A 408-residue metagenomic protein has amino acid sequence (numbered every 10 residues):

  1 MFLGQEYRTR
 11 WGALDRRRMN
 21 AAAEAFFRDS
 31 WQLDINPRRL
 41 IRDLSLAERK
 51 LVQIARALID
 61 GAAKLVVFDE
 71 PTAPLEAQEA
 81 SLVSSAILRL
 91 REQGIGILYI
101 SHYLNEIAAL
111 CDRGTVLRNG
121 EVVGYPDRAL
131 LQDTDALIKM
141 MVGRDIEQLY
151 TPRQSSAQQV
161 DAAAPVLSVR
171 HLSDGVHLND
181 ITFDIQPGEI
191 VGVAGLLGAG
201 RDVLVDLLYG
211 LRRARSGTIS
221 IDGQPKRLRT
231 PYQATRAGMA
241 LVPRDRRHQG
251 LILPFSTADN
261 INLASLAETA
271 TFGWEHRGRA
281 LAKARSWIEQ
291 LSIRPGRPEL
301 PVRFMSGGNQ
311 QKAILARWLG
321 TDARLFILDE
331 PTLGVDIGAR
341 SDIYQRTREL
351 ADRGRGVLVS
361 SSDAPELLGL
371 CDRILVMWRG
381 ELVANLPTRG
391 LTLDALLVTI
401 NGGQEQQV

Functional and structural regions predicted by a protein language model:
M1-V408: Glycine-rich phosphate-binding loops of nucleotide-dependent enzymes
